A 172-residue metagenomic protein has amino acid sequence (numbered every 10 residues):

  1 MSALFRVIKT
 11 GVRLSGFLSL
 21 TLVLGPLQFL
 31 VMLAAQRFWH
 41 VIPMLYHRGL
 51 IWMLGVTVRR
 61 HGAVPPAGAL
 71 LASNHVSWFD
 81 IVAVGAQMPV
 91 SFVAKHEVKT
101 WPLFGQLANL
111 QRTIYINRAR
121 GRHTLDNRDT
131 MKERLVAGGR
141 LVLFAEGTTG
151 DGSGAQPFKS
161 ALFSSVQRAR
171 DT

Functional and structural regions predicted by a protein language model:
M1-R59, Q106-Q111: A transmembrane-helix-recognition feature enriched in membrane-embedded lipid enzymes and envelope glyco-/phospholipid
W52-T172: Soluble catalytic domains of membrane acyltransferases
